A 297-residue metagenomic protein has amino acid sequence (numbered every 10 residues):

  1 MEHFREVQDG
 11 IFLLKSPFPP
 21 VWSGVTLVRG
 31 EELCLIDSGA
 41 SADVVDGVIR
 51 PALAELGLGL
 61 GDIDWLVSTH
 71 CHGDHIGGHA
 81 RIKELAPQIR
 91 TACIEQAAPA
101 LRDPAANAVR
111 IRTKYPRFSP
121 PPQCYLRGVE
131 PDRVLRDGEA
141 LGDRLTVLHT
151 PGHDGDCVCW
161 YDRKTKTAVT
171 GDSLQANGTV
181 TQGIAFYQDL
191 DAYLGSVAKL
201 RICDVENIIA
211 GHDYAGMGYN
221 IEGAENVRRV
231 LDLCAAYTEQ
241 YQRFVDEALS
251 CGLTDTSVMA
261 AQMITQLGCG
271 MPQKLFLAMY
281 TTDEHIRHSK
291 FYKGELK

Functional and structural regions predicted by a protein language model:
E2-L56, C159-S173: Conserved beta-strand hairpin/beta-sheet module of binuclear metal-dependent hydrolase folds, prominently
G10, V28, D37, H70 (+9 more regions): Divalent metal-coordination and catalytic microenvironments
L27, D137-R163, T167: Core dinuclear metal-dependent hydrolase active-site scaffold
I36-S38, I63-H72, T91-E95, H149-G152 (+3 more regions): Active-site neighborhood of phospho(di)ester-bond hydrolases with catalytic His/Asp-centered motifs
A40-D46, P51-L141: Active-site HxH/HxHxD metal-binding segment of metal-dependent hydrolases
A42-V44, C71-I76, A98-A100, D154-C157 (+2 more regions): Active-site environment of divalent metal-dependent phosphoester hydrolases
L85, L190-T254: Divalent-metal (often Zn2+) His-rich catalytic cores of metallo-beta-lactamase-fold enzymes
R243-K297: C-terminal regulatory/interaction regions
